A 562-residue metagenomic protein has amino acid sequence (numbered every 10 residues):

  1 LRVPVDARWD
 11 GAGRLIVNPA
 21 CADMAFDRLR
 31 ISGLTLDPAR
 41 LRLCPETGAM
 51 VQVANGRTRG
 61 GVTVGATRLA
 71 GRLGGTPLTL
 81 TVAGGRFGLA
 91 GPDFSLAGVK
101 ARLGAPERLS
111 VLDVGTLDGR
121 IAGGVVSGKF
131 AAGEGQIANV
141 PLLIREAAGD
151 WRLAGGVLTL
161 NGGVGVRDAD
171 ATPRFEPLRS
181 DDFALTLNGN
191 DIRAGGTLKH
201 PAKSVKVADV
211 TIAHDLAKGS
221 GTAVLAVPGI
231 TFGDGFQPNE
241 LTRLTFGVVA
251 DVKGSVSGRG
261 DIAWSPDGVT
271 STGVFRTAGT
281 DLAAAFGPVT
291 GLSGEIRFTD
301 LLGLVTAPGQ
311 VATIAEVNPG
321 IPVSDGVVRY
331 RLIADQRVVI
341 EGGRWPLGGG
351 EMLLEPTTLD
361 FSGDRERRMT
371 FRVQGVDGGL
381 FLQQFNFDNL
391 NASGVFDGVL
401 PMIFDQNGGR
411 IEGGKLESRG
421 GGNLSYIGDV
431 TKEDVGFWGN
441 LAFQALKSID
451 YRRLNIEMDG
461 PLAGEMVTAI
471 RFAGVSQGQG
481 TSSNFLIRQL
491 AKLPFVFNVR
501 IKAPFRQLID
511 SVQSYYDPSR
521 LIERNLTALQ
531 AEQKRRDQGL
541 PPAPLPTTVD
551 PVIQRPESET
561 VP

Functional and structural regions predicted by a protein language model:
L1-A283, G294-F404, D434-G464, Q477 (+2 more regions): Extended amphipathic, helix-rich lipid-handling scaffolds
T270, R410-I411: Short acidic/proline- and small/hydrophobic-mixed sequence motifs that coincide with surface turns and coil-to-beta
V373-G375, S418, F472: Flexible glycine-/small-residue-rich
I411-T431: Short helix-loop boundary/capping segments
G421-N423, Q479, F485: Outer-membrane beta-barrel domain signature
T468-I470: Conserved active-site loop/cleft motifs that coordinate metal ions or position small ligands
